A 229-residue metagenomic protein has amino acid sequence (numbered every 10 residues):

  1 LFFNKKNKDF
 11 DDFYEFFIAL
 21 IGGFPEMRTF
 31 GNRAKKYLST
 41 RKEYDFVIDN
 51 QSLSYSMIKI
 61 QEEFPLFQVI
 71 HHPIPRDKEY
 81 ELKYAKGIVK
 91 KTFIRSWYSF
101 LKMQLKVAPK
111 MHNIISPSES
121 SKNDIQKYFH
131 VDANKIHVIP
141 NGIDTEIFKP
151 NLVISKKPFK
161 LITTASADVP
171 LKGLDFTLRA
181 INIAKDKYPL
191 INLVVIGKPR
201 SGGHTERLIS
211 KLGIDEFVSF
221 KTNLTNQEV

Functional and structural regions predicted by a protein language model:
L1-N32: A conserved catalytic-core segment of Leloir-type glycosyltransferases
K36-Y37, I74, K91-I114: Membrane-proximal helix-turn-helix segments that form the acceptor-binding/catalytic region of lipid-linked
Y37-S56, P65-F67: Short N-terminal targeting/anchoring amphipathic segment
F46-I48, I60-K86, K90: Active-site proximal beta-strand in glycosyltransferases
S120, G142: Carbohydrate-associated surface elements
I154-K172, L178-I181, V194: Conserved donor-binding/catalytic core segment of Leloir-type glycosyltransferases
T164-A165, L190-E206, T222: Glycosyltransferase donor-sugar binding loop
G203-E228: Nucleotide-activated donor-binding/catalytic signature segment of Leloir-type glycosyltransferases, i.e., the conserved
